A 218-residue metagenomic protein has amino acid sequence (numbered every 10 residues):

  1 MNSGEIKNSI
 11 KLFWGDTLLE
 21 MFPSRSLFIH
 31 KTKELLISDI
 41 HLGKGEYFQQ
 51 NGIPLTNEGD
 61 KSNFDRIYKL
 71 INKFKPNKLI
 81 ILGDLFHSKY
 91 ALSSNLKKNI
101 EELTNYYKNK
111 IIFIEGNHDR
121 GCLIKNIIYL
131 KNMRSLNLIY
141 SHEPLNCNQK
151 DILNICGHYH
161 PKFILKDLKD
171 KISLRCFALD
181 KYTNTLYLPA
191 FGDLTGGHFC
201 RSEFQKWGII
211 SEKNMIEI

Functional and structural regions predicted by a protein language model:
M1-L82, F86-I218: Extended recognition/assembly regions associated with phosphoester-bond processing machinery
